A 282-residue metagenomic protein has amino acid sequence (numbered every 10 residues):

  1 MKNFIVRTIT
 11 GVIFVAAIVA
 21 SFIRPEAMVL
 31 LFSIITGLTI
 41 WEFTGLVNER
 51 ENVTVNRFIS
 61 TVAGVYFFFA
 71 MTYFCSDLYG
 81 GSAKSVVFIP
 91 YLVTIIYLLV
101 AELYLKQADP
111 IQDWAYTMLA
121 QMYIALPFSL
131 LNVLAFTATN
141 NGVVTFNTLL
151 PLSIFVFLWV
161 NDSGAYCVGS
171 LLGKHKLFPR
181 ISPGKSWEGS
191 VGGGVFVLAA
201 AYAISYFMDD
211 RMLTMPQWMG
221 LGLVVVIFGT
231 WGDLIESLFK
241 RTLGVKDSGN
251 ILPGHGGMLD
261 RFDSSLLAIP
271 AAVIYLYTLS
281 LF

Functional and structural regions predicted by a protein language model:
M1-V224: Membrane-embedded alpha-helical bundles of polytopic integral membrane proteins
T10, A165-Y166, K185-V197, G229-G232 (+3 more regions): Alpha-helical transmembrane segments that form the membrane-embedded catalytic/substrate-binding core of multi-pass
V100, W231-D247: Transmembrane alpha-helical segments of integral membrane proteins
G169-L171, K240-L243, L266, A271: Re-entrant/interfacial helical elements at transmembrane boundaries that shape and gate the permeation pathway
L213-W218, H255-G256, F262, L281-F282: Short, conserved aromatic-histidine micro-motifs
T242-S264: Interfacial loop-to-transmembrane junctions
I274-F282: Juxtamembrane boundary at the C-terminal end of a transmembrane helix
